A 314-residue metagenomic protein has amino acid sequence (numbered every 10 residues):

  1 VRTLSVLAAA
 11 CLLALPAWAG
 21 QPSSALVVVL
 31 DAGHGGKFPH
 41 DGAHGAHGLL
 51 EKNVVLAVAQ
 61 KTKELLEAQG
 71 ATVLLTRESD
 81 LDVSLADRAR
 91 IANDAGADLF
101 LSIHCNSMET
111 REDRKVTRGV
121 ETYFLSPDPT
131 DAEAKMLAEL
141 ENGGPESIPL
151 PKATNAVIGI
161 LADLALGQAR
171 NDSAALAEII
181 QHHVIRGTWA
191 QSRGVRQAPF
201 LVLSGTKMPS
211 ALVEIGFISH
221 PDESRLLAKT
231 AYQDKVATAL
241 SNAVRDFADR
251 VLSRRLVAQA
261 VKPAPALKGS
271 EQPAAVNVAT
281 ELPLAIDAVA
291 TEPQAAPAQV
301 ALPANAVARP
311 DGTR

Functional and structural regions predicted by a protein language model:
S5-P16: Bacterial N-terminal signal peptides
G20-L150, G167-E178, D234, L256-E271 (+3 more regions): Catalytic-core regions of hydrolytic enzymes
L26-V29, H40-A43, L49, E109 (+1 more regions): Active-site-adjacent mobile loop/cap segments within catalytic or ligand-binding domains
M136-A162, I215-S224: The feature captures the short pre-catalytic strand/loop hairpin that immediately precedes and shapes the active-site
